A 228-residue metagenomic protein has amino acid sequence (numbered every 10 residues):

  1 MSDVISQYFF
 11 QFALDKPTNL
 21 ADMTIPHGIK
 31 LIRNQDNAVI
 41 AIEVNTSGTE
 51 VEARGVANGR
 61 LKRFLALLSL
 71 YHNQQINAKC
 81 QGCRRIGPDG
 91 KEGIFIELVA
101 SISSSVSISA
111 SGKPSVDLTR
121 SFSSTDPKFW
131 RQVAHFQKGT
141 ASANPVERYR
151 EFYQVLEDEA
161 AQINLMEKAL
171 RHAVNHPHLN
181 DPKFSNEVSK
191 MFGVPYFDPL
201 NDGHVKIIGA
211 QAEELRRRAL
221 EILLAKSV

Functional and structural regions predicted by a protein language model:
M1-E147: Charged, non-catalytic interaction/linker regions at domain boundaries that couple catalytic cores to substrate
S6, P114-V228: Amphipathic, oligomerization/interface secondary-structure segments
